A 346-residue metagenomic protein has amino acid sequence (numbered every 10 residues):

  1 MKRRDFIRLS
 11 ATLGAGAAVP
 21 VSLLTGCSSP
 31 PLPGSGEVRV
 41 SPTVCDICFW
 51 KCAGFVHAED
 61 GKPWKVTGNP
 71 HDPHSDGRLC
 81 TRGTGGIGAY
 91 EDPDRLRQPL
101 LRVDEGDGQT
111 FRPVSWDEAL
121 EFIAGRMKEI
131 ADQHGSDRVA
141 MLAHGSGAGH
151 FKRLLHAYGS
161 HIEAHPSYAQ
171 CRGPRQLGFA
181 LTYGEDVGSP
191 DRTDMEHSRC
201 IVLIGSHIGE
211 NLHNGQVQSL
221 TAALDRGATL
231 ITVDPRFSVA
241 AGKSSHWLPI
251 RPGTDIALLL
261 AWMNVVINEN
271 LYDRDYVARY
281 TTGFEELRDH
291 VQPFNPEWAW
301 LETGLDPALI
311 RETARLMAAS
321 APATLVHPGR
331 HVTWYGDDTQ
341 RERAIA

Functional and structural regions predicted by a protein language model:
M1-L271, R279, G283, D306-P307 (+1 more regions): N-terminal export/assembly segments and adjacent metallocofactor-ligating motifs of anaerobic energy-metabolism
W64, D273-R274, I310-R311, T324-V326: Acidic/polar loop patches that form or flank catalytic/metal-binding clefts of enzymes that bind anionic ligands
T110, V114, L142-G145, H207 (+3 more regions): Generic amphipathic alpha-helical segments used as scaffolds and interaction surfaces in large, multi-domain proteins
Q133, V277-T281, V291, V326-G329: Conserved alpha/beta enzyme-core scaffolds, especially Rossmann-like or related mixed alpha/beta domains that build
G149, P293-F294, E342: A generic alpha-helix surface/boundary motif
S238-K243, D289-N295, P322-G329: Short acidic (Asp/Glu) and glycine-rich catalytic loops that position anionic groups and cofactors
L287-P293, E297-E312, L316-A319: A charged, amphipathic alpha-helical module
M317-A346: A glycine-rich, hydrophobic/aromatic-adjacent loop/helix-cap motif
